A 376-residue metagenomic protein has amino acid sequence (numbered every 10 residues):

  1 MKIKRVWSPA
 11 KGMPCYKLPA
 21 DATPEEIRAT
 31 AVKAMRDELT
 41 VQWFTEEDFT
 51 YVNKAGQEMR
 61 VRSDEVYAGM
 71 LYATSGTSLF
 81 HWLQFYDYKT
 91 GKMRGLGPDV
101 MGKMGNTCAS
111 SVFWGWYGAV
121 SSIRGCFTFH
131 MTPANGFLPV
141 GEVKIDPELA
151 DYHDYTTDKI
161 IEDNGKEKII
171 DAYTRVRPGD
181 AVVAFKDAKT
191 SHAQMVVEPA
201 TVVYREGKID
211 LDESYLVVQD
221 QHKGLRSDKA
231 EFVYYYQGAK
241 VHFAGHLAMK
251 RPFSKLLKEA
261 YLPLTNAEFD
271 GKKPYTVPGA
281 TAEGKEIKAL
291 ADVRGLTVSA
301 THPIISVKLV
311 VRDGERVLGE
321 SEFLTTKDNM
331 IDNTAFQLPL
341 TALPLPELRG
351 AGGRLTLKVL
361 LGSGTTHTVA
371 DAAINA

Functional and structural regions predicted by a protein language model:
M1-A119: N-terminal capping segments
S121-L225: ...with weaker cross-activation on analogous glycine-rich loops/strands in unrelated enzymes
E198-E268: Active-site signature of cysteine proteases
F253-L290: Short, compositionally biased P/S/T/A/G/V-rich stretches that sit at domain boundaries
I287-H302: Aromatic/hydrophobic beta-strand junction motif of beta-rich domains
G314-F336, A372-I374: Solvent-exposed serine/threonine-rich low-complexity stretches and specific carbohydrate-binding patches
L340-G353: Surface-exposed, short loops/turns at beta-strand junctions within beta-sandwich domains
G364-A376: Short beta-strand elements
